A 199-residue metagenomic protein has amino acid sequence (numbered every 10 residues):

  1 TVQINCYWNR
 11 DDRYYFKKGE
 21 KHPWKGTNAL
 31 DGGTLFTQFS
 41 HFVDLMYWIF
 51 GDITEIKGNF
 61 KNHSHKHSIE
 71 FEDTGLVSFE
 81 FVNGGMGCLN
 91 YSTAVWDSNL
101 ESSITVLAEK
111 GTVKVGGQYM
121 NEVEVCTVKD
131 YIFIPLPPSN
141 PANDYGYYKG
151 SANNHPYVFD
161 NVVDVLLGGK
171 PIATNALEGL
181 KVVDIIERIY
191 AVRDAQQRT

Functional and structural regions predicted by a protein language model:
T1-S68: Predominantly a Rossmann-like dinucleotide-binding segment in NAD(P)-dependent oxidoreductases
G32-G33, Y145-G150, G168-I172: Active-site rim elements
T37, E101, T174: Residue-level signal for the nucleotide or nucleotide-sugar donor/cofactor binding architecture
F39-F42, M46, G116, H155-F159: A structural signal for well-ordered alpha-helical scaffolds and beta->alpha junctions
D52-G58, M86-G87, T112-G116, I172: Acidic/polar loop patches that form or flank catalytic/metal-binding clefts of enzymes that bind anionic ligands
H65-F71, V82-Y157: NAD(P)-dinucleotide binding in Rossmann-like oxidoreductases
V82, Y157-T199: C-terminal helix-rich "cap/oligomerization" subdomain common to oxidoreductases
